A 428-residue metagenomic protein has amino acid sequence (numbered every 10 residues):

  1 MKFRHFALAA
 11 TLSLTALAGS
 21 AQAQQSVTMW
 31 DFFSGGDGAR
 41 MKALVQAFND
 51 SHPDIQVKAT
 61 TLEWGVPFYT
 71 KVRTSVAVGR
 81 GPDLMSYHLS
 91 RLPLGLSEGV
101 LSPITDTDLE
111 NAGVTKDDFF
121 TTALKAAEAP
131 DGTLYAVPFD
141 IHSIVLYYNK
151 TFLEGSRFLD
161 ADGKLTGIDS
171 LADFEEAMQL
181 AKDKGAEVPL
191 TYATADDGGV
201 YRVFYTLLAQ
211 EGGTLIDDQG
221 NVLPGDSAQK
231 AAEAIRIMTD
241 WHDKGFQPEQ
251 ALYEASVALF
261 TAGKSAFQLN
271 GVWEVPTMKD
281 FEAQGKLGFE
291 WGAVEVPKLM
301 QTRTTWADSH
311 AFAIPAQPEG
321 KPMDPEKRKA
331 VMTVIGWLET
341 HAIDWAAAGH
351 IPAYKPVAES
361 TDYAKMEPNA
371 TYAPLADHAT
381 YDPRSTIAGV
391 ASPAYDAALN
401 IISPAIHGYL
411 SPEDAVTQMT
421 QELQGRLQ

Functional and structural regions predicted by a protein language model:
V27-A43, L62-G65, H142, R384 (+1 more regions): Extracytoplasmic "Venus flytrap"
G35-Q56, I235, A398, V416: Short, polar/charged alpha-helical segment
A43, A47, S51-F119, T133 (+4 more regions): Extracytoplasmic "Venus flytrap"/periplasmic binding protein-like
D50, D108-L109, K125-G199, G213-Q250 (+3 more regions): Helix-loop-helix "hinge/cap" segment bordering the ligand-binding cleft or interdomain interface
S51, Q56, R236, D240-Q247 (+1 more regions): Extracytoplasmic/periplasmic substrate-recognition and gating elements
L89-V145, V203, G288-V294, K365 (+1 more regions): Hinge/lid segment of periplasmic solute-binding proteins
T122, W291-V296, A347-N400, P404: Long, aromatic- and glycine/proline-rich binding clefts that accommodate carbohydrate-like moieties
A177-D183, P224-G285, A313, A330-A346: Ligand-binding pocket segment of bilobal, Venus flytrap-like solute-binding proteins
